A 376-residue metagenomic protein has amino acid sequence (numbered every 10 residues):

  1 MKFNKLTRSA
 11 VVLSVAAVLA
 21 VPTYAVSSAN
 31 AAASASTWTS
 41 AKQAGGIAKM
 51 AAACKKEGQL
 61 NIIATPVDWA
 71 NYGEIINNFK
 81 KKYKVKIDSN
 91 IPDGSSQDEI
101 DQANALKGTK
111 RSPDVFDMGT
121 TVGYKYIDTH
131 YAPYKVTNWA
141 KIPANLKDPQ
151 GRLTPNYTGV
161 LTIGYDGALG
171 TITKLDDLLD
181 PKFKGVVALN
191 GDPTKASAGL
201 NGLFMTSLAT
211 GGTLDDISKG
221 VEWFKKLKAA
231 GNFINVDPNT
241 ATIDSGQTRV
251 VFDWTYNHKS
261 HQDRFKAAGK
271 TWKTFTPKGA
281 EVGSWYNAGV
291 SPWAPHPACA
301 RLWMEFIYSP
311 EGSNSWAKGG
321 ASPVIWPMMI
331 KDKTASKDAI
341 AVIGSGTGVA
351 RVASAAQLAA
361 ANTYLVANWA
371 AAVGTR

Functional and structural regions predicted by a protein language model:
M1-E57, T375-R376: Short, low-complexity disordered leader/linker segments with a strong preference for bacterial N-terminal type II
A44-K55, T65-K86: Short, polar/charged alpha-helical segment
A53, E57, N78, K82 (+14 more regions): Structured segments of extracytoplasmic/periplasmic soluble domains in secreted or envelope-associated proteins
N61-I76, D88-N104, R111-Q247: Extracytoplasmic ligand-binding site segments that recognize negatively charged/polar headgroups
A132-A140, G151-P155, D176-L179, R264 (+2 more regions): Short beta-strand->loop
F233-W293, M328-I340: Extracytoplasmic/periplasmic substrate-binding proteins
V282, Y286-A350: Mature extracytoplasmic/periplasmic domains
K333-R376: Extracellular/periplasmic bilobal clamshell ligand-binding domains
